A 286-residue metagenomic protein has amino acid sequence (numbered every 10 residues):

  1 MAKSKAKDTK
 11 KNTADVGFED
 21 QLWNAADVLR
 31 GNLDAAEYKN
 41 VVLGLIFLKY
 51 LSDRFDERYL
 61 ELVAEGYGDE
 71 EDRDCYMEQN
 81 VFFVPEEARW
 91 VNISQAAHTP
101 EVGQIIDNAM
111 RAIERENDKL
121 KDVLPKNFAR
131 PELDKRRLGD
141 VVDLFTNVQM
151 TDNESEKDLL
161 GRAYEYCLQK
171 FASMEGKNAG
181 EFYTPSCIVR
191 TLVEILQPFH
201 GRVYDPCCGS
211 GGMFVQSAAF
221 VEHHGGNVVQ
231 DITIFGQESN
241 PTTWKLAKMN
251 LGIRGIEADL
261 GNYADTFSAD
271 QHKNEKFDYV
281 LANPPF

Functional and structural regions predicted by a protein language model:
M1-F199, L260-Q271: Non-catalytic, mostly N-terminal accessory regions of nucleic-acid modification and defense proteins
N178-A282: Conserved S-adenosyl-L-methionine
P285: Short glycine-/small-residue-rich Rossmann-like dinucleotide-binding loops
